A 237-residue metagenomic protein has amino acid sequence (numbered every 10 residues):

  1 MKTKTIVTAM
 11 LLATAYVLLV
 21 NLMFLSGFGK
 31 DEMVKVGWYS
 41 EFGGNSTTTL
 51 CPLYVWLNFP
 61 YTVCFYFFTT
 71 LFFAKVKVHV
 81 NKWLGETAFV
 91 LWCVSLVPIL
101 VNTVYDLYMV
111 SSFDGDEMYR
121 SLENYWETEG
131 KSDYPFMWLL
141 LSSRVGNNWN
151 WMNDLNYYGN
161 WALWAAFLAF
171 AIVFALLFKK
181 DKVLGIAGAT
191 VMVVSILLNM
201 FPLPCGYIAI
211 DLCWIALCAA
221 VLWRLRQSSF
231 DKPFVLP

Functional and structural regions predicted by a protein language model:
K2-L236: Hydrophobic, aromatic-enriched alpha-helical segments typical of multi-pass transmembrane helices
